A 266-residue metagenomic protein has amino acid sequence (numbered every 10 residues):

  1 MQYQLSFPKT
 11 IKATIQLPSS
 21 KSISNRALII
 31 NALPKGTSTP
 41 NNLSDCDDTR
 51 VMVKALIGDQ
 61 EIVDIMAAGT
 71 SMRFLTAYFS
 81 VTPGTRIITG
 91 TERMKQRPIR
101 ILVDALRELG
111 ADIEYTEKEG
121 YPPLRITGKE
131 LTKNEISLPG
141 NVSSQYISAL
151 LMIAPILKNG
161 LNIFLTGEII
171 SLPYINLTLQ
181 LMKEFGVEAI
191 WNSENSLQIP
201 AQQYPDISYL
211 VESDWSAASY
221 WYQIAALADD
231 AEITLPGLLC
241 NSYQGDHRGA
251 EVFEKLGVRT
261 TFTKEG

Functional and structural regions predicted by a protein language model:
M1-G266: Short, structured segments at the rim of ligand-binding sites
